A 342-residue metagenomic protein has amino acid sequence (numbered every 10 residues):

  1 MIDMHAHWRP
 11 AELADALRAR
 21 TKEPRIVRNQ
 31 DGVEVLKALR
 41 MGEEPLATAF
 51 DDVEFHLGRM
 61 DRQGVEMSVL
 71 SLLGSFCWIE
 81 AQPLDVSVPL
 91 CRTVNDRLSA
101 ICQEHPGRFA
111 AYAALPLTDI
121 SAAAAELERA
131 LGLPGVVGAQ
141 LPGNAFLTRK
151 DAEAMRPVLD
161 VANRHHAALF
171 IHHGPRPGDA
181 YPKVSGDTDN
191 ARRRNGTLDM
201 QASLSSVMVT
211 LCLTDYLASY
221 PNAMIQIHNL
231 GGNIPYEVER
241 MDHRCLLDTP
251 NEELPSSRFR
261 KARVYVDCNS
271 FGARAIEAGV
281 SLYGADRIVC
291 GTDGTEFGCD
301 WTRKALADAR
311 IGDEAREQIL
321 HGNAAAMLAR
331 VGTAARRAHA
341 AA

Functional and structural regions predicted by a protein language model:
I2-M4, R9-M67, D96-E104, E128-R129 (+4 more regions): Mid-to-C-terminal alpha-helical segments outside catalytic/metal-binding sites
I2-M4, S68-L70, A110-A113, V137-L141 (+4 more regions): Hydrophobic faces of well-ordered beta-strands that scaffold small-molecule active sites in alpha/beta enzyme cores
H7, F146, G174-P175, G231 (+2 more regions): Catalytic metal-binding/acid-base residues of hydrolase active sites
P10-T48, A81, P177-A202, M241-A262: Active-site gating loops and adjacent loop-to-helix segments of metal-dependent hydrolytic enzymes
L46-D51, W78-I79, L117-A123, F146-E153 (+3 more regions): Acidic-and-aromatic substrate-binding clefts and catalytic sites of carbohydrate-active enzymes
D51-F55, E153, P157, M208-L211 (+1 more regions): Short, conserved clusters of charged catalytic residues that mark active-site and nucleotide-handling motifs
E66-V207: Active-site gating/metal-coordination segments in enzymes
D189-D215, S219-Y220, M224-A342: H/E-rich (His + Asp/Glu) clusters that bind or coordinate divalent metals
